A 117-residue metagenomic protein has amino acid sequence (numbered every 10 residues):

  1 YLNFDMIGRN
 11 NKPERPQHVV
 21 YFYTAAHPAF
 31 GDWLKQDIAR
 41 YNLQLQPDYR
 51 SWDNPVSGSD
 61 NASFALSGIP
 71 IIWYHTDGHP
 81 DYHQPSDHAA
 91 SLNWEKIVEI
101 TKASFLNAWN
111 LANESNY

Functional and structural regions predicted by a protein language model:
Y1-T76: Metal-dependent peptidase/peptidase-like ectodomains
G78-Y117: His/Asp/Glu-rich mid-to-C-terminal helical/loop segments that flank catalytic regions of hydrolases
